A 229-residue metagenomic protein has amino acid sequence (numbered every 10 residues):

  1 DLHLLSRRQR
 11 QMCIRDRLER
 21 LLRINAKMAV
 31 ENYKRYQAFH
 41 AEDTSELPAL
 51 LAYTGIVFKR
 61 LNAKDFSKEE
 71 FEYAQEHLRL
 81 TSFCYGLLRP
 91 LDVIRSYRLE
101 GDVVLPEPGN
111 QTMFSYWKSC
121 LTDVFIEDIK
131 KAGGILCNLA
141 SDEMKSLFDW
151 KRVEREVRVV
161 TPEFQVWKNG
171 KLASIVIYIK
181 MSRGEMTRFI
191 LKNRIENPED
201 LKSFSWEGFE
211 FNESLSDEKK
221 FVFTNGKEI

Functional and structural regions predicted by a protein language model:
D1-I14: Single conserved hydrophobic/aromatic residue that forms the stacking wall/gate of nucleotide- or nucleobase-binding
I14-N25, N62, S67, S205: Residues that cap or delimit alpha-helices
R15-G55: N-terminal accessory alpha/beta regions
T54, K59-R60, S82: An amphipathic, hydrophobic-aromatic interaction surface with interspersed Lys/Arg that forms lipid/phosphate-bearing
A63-D217, V222-I229: Internal, well-folded beta-alpha domain core
